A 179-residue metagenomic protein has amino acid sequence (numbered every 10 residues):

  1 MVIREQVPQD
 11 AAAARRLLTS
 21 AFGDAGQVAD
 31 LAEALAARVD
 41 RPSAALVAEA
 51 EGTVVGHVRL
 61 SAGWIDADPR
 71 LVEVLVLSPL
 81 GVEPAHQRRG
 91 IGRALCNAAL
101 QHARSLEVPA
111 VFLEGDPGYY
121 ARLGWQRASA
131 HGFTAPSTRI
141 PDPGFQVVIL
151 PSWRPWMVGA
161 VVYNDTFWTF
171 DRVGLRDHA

Functional and structural regions predicted by a protein language model:
M1-E33, R38-V54, R70, V74-V76 (+2 more regions): Short amphipathic alpha-helix that is part of the acyltransferase structural core
A21, A85, Y119: A short His-aromatic
G63-L77, Q87: A conserved beta-turn-beta hairpin within the catalytic core of GNAT-like acetyltransferases that forms part
H86, G90-A98, V108: Conserved acetyl-CoA pyrophosphate-binding loop and the N-cap/start of the following alpha-helix in GNAT-like
R89, R93, R139-P151: Accessory recognition modules or surfaces
S105-P109, G115-I140: Conserved active-site alpha-helix within GNAT-family acetyltransferase domains
